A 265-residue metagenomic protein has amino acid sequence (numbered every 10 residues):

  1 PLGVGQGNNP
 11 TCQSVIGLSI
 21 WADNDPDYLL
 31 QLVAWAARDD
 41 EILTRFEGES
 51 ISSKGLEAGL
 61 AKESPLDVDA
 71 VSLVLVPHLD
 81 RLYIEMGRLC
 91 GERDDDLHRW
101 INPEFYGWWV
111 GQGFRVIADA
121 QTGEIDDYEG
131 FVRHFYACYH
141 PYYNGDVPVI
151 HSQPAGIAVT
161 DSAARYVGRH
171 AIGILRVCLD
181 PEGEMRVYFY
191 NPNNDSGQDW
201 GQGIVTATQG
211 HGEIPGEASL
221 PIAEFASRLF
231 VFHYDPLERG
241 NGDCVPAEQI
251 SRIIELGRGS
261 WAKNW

Functional and structural regions predicted by a protein language model:
P1-V4: Long amphipathic alpha-helical scaffold segments
Q6-I20: Active-site nucleophilic cysteine motif
G17-L29, A37: Hydrophobic/aromatic-lined pockets within catalytic cores
W21, R38, F46, I204-T206: General N-terminal targeting signals
W21, W35, W100, W108-W109 (+3 more regions): A residue-identity detector for tryptophan
A34-N144: Papain-like cysteine protease catalytic cores
R115-W265: Active-site signature of cysteine proteases
